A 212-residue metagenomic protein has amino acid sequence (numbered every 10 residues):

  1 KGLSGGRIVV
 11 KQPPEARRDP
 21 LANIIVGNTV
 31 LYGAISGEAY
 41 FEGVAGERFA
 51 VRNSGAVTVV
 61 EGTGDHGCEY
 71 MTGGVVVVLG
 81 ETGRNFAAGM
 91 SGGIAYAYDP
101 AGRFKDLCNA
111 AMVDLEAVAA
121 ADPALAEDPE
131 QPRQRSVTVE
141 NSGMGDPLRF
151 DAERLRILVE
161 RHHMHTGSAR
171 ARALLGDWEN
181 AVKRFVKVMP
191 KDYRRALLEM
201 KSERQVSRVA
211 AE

Functional and structural regions predicted by a protein language model:
K1-E212: Long, distal/terminal scaffolding or interaction modules with repetitive or compositionally biased sequence
